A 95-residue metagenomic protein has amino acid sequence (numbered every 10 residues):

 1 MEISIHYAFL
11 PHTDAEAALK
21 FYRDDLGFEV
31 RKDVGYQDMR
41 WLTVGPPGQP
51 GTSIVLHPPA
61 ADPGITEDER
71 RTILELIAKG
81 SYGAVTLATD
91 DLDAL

Functional and structural regions predicted by a protein language model:
M1-L19, G80-V85: N-terminal beta-strand motif that seeds the catalytic metal site of vicinal oxygen chelate
I3-S4, Y36, Q49, I77-G80: A generic fold-level signal
F9-A61, A94: Core segments of cupin and vicinal oxygen chelate
G64: Flexible catalytic loop/linker elements that gate and position reactive groups at enzyme active sites
E67-D68, K79: Chalcogenol-based redox active-site neighborhoods
R70-E75: Short, P/G- and charge-enriched loop/turn segments at secondary-structure junctions
T89-L95: Short, intrinsically disordered, charge-balanced linker/junction segments flanking boundaries in proteins
